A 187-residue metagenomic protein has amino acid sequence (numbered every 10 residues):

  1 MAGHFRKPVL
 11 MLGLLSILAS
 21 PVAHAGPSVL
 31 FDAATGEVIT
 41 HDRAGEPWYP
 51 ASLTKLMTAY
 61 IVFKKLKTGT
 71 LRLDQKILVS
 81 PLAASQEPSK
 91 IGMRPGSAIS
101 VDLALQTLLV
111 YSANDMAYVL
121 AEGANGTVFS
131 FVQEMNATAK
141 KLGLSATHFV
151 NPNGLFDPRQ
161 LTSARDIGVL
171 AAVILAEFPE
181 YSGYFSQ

Functional and structural regions predicted by a protein language model:
M1-L10: Bacterial N-terminal signal peptides that target proteins for export
V9-A19: Bacterial N-terminal signal peptides
I17, P21-R165, A172-P179: Active-site-adjacent loops and short helices of periplasmic peptidoglycan-processing enzymes
E177-Q187: Conserved active-site loop region of the serine DD-peptidase/beta-lactamase
